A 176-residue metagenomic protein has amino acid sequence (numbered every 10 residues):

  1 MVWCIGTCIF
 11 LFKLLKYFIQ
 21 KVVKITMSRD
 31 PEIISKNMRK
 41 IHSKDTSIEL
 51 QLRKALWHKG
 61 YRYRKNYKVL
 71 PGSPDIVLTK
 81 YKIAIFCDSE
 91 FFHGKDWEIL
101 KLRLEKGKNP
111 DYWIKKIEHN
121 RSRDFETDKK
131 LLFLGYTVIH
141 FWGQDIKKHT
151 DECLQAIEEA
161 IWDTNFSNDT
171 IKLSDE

Functional and structural regions predicted by a protein language model:
I9-E176: Nucleic-acid endo/exonuclease domains
